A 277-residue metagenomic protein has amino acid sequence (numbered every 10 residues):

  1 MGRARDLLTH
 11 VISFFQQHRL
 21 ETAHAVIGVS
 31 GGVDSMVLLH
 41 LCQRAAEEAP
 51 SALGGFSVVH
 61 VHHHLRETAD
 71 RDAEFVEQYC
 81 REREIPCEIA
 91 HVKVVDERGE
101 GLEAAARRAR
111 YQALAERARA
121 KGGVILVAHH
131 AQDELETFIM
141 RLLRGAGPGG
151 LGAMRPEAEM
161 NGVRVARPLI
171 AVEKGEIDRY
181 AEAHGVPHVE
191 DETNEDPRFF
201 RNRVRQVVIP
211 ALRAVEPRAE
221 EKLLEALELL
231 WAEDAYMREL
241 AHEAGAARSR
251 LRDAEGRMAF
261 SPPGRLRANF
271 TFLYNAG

Functional and structural regions predicted by a protein language model:
M1-P210: Core alpha/beta nucleotide-donor-binding catalytic domains of modification enzymes
F199-G277: ATP/NTP-dependent adenylation/nucleotidyl-transfer catalytic domains that generate, transfer, or process NMP-activated
